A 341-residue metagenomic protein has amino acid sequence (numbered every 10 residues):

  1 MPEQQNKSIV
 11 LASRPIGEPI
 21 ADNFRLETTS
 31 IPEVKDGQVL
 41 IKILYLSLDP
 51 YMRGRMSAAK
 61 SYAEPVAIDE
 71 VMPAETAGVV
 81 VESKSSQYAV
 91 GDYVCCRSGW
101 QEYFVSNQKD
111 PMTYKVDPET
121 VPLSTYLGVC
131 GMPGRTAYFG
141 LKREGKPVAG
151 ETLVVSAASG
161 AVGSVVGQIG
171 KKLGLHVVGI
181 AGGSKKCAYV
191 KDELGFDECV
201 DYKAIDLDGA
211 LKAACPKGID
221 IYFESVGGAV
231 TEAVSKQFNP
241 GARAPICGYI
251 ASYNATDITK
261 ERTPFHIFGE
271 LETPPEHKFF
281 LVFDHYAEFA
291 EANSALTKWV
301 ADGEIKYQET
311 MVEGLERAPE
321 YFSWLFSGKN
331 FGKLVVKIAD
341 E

Functional and structural regions predicted by a protein language model:
P2-Q4, Y286-E341: C-terminal hydrophobic helical "lid"/dimerization subdomain of Rossmann-like NAD(P)H-dependent oxidoreductases
S30-L48, M56-W100: Glycine-rich beta-strand-centered segment in the early N-terminal region that forms part of a ligand/cofactor-binding
M72-V79, Q87-A157, E304: NAD(P)H dinucleotide-binding glycine-rich loop of Rossmann-like/cofactor-binding domains, especially the beta1-alpha1
S83-Q87, G179-Y189, K203, L207 (+2 more regions): Short glycine/proline-centered loop/turn elements that form peptide/ligand docking sites
Q101-E102, G182-D192, K260-I267: Short, glycine/polar-rich helix-capping loops at beta-to-alpha or helix-loop-helix junctions that flank or form
L127-I205: Mid-domain Rossmann-like dinucleotide-binding core that forms the NAD(H)/NADP(H) cofactor-binding site
D206-K217: Short amphipathic alpha-helix with an adjacent loop that forms part of the alpha/beta core around
A229-I305, A339-E341: Glycine-rich phosphate-binding loop and adjacent beta-alpha segment of Rossmann(oid) nucleotide-cofactor-binding
